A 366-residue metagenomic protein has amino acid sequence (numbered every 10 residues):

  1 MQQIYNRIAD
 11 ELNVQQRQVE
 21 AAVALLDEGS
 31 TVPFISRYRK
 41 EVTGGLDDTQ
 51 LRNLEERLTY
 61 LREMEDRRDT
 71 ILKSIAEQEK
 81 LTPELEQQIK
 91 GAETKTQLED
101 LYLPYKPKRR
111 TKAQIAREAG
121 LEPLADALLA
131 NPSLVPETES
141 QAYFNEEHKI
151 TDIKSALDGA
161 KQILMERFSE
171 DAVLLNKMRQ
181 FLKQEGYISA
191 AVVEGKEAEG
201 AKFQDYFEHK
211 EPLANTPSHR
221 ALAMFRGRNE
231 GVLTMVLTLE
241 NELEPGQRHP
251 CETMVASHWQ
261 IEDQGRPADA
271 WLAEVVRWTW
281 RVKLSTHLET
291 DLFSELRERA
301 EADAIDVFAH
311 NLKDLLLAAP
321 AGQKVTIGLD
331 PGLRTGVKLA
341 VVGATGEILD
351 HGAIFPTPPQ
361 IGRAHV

Functional and structural regions predicted by a protein language model:
M1-E20, D27: Generic start-of-chain signal for non-secretory N-termini
A22-V23, Y102: Short alpha-helical scaffolding segments that buttress acidic/His motifs in well-ordered protein cores
A24-L25, G91: Short alpha-helical segment immediately N-terminal to, or the first helix within, an HTH/HTH-like DNA-binding domain
T31-G45: Feature marking long nucleic-acid-engaging regions of large polymerase/nuclease enzymes
T43-G45, N53-R57: Short, small/acidic-rich helices and loops at N termini and domain boundaries of DNA replication/processing enzymes
Q50-N53, Y60, M64-G328, R334-R363: Duplex nucleic acid-engaging cores and interfaces of nucleic-acid transaction enzymes
